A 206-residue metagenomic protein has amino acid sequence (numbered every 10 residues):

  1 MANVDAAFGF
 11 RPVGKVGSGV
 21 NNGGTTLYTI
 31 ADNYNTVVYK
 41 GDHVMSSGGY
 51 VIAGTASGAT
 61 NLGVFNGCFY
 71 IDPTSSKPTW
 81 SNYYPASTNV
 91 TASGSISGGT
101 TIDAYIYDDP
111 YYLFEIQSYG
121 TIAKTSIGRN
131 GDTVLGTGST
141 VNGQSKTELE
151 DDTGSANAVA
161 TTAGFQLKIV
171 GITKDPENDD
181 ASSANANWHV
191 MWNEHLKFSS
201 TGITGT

Functional and structural regions predicted by a protein language model:
M1-T206: Surface-exposed, low-hydrophobicity beta-strand/loop segments enriched in small/polar/acidic residues
